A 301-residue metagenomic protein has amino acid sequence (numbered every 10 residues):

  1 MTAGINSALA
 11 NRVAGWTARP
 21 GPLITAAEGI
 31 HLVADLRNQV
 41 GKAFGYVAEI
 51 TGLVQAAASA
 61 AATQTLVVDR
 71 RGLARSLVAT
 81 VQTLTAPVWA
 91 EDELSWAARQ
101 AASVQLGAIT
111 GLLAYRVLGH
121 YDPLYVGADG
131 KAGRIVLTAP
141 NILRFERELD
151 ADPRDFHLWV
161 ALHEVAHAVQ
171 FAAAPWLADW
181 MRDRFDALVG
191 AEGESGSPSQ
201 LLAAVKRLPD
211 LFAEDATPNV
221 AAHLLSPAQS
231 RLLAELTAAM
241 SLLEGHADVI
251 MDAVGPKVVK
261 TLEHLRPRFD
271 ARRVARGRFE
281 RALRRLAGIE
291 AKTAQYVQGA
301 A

Functional and structural regions predicted by a protein language model:
M1-T51: N-terminal low-complexity, Ser/Thr- and acidic-residue-enriched intrinsically disordered segments
M1-V13, Y121-L137, L208-A216: Acidic, low-complexity proline/glycine-rich segments
Q39-P140: Auxiliary, metal-adjacent structural segments of Zn-dependent hydrolase domains
G111-L118, A172-V259: Post-HExxH zinc-binding segment in Zn-dependent metallohydrolases
N141-V160: Short pre-active-site segment immediately N-terminal to the catalytic Zn-binding motif
F145-R147, V169-Q170, D179: Short helix/loop capping segments that flank catalytic or ligand/cofactor-binding pockets
F156-A172: Active-site recognition of the HExxH zinc-binding catalytic motif
A228-A301: Pan-zinc metallopeptidase signature
